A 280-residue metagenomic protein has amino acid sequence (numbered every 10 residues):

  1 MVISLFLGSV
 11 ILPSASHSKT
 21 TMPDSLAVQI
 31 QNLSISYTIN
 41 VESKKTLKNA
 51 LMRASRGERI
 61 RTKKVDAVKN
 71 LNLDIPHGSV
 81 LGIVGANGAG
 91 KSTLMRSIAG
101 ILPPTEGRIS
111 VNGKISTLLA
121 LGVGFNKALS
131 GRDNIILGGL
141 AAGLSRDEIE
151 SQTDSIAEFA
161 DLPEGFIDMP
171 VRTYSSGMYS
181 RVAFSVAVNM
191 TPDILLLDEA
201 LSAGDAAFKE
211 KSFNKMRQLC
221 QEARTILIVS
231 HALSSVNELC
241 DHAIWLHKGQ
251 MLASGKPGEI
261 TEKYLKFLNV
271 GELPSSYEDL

Functional and structural regions predicted by a protein language model:
A15-A67, P257-D279: Pre-NBD coupling/linker segments of ABC/ABC-like ATPases
V84-A86: The feature captures the beta-strand-to-loop junction immediately N-terminal to the Walker
R146-E150, I156-R172: Conserved ABC nucleotide-binding domain
S230-H231: H-loop/switch region of ABC-family ATPase nucleotide-binding domains
V236-E238: A short, surface-exposed alpha-helical micro-motif characterized by mixed small hydrophobic and charged/polar residues
K248-G249, Y264: Conserved ABC ATPase "signature" C-loop
